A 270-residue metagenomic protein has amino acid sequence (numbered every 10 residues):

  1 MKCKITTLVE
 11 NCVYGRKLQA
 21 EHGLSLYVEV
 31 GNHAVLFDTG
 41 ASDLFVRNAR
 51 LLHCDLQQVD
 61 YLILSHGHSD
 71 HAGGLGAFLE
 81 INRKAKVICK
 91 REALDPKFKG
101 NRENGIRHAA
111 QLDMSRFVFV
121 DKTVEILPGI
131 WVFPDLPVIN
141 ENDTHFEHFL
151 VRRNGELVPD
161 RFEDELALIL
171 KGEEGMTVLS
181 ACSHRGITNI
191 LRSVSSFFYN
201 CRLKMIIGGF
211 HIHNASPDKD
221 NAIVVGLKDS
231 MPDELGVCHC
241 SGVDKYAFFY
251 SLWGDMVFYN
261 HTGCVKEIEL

Functional and structural regions predicted by a protein language model:
M1-R16, H148-P159, G208-I212: Glycine-rich phosphate-binding "P-loop"
C3-L52, R161-S180: Conserved beta-strand hairpin/beta-sheet module of binuclear metal-dependent hydrolase folds, prominently
C3-T6, A34-V35, A85-K86, G129-W131 (+4 more regions): Structural motif
V9-C12, T39-S42, G67, E92-A93 (+6 more regions): Active-site metal-binding loops of divalent metal-dependent hydrolases
L18-Q19, H33-Y61, T144, R152 (+1 more regions): Pre-active-site segment of Zn-dependent metallo-hydrolases
L44-L94, F198-M205, M231: Active-site metal-binding motif and surrounding structural segment of the metallo-beta-lactamase
H68-H71, R161-T177, C182-T262: Cap/insert and terminal regions of metallo-dependent hydrolase folds
E92-L166, F258-E269: Metallo-beta-lactamase
